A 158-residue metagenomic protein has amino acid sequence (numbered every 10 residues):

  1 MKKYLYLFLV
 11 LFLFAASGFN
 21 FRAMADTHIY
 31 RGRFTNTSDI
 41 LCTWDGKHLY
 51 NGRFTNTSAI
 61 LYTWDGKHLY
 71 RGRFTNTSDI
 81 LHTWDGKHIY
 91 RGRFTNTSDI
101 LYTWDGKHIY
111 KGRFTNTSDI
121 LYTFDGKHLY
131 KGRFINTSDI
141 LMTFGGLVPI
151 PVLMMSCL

Functional and structural regions predicted by a protein language model:
K2-F12, F21-S58, G66, R71-S78 (+3 more regions): Long terminal segments
